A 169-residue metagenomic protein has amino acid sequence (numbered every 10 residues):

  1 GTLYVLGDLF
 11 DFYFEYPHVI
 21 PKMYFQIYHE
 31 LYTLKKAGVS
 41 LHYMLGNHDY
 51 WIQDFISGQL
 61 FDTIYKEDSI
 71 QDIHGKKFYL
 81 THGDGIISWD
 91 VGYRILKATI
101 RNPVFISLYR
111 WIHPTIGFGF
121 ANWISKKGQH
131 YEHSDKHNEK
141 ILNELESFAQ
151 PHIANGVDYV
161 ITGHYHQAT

Functional and structural regions predicted by a protein language model:
G1-I73: Core catalytic region of metal-dependent phosphoesterases/phosphodiesterases, especially metallo-beta-lactamase-like
T2, K76-F78, Y159: Structural motif
D11-F14, M44-D54, I86-S88, P151 (+1 more regions): Active-site environment of divalent metal-dependent phosphoester hydrolases
F25-Q26, D54-Y65, R94-I106, Q167-T169: A short, terminal or domain-edge coil/loop segment
S69, K76-F78, D84: Well-ordered beta-strand scaffold positions
H74-G75, H130-D158, A168: Non-catalytic terminal accessory segments
L80-T81, T162: Short, conserved beta-strand edge motifs with alternating hydrophobic and charged residues
G83-E144: Active-site-proximal loop/helix segment associated with metal-binding centers of metalloenzymes
